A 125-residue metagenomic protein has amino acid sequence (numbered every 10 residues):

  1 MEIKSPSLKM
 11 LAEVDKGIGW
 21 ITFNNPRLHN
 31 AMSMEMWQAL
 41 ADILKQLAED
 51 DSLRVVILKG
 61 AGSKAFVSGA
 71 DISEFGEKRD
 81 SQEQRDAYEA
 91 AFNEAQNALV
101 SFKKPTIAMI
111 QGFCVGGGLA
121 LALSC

Functional and structural regions predicted by a protein language model:
M1-K59, N97: Conserved CoA-thioester-binding segment of acyl-CoA-metabolizing enzymes
I21, L58, D71, L121-A122: Hydrophobic/aromatic residues within transmembrane alpha-helices of multi-pass small-molecule transporters
N24, N30, G69, I110-G112 (+1 more regions): Conserved phosphate-binding and hydrolysis motifs of nucleotide-dependent enzymes
S33-M36, Y88, V115: Short, conserved glycine- and acidic-residue-centered signature motifs in active-site or ligand-binding loops
K59-G60, I110: Short beta-strand/turn micro-motifs composed of small residues that flank or help shape donor/cofactor-binding pockets
G60-A95: Glycine- (often His-adjacent) and acidic-residue-rich active-site loop that binds/positions the CoA thioester
Q96-C125: Glycine-rich beta-to-alpha active-site loop
